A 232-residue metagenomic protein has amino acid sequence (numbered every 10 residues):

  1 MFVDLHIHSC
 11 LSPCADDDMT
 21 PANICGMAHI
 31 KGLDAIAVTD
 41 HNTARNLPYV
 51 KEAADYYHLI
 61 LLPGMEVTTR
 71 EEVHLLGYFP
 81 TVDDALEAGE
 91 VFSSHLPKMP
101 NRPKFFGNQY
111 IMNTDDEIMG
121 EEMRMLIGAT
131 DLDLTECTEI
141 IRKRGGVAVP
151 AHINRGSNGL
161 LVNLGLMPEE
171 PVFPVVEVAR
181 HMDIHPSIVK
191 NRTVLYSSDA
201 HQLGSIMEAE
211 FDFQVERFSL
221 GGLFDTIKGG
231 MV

Functional and structural regions predicted by a protein language model:
M1-L5, S9-M27, K31-L33, A44-E90 (+2 more regions): Charged catalytic cores and adjacent phosphate/nucleic-acid-binding surfaces used for phosphate/nucleic-acid chemistry
P80-E122, L166: Active-site gating loops and adjacent loop-to-helix segments of metal-dependent hydrolytic enzymes
N108-R144: Alpha-helix-centered segments that form part of catalytic cores
